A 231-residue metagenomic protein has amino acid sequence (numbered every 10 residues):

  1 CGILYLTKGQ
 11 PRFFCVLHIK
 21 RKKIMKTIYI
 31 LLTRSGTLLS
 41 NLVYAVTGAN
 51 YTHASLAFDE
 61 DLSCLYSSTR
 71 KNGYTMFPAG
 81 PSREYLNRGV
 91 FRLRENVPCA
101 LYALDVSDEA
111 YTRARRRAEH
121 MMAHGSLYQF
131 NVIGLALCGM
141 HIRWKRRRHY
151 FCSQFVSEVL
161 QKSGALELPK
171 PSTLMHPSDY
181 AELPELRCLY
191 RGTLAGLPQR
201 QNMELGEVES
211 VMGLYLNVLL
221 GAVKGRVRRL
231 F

Functional and structural regions predicted by a protein language model:
I3, P11-K20, I24-F231: Cysteine-nucleophile amide-bond enzymes
